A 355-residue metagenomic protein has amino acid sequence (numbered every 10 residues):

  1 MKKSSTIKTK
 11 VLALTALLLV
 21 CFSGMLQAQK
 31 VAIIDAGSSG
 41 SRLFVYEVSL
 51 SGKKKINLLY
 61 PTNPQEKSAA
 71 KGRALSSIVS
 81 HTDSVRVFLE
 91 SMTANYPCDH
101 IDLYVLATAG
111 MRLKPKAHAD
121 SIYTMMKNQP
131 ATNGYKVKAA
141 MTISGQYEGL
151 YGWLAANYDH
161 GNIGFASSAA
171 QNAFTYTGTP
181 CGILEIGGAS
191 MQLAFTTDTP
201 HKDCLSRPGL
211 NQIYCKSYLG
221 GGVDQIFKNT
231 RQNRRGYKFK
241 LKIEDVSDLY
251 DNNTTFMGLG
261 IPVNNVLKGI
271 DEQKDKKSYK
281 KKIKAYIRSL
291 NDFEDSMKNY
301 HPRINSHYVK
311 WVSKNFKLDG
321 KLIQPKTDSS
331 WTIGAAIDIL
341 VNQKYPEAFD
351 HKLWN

Functional and structural regions predicted by a protein language model:
K2-L14: Bacterial N-terminal signal peptides that target proteins for export
A13-S23: Bacterial N-terminal signal peptides
L26-A28: Boundary at the C-terminal end of the N-terminal hydrophobic targeting segment
K30-A36: Short, hydrophobic/glycine-enriched beta-strand segments
V31, V45, A69-D99, Y104 (+2 more regions): Helical "lid/coupling" subdomains associated with nucleotide-phosphate turnover
S39, A189: Conserved Rossmann-like nucleotide-cofactor binding loop
V48-K53: Short loop/turn segments immediately following beta-strands, especially the blade-tip and inter-blade linker loops
K54-P64, N133, L353: Long, low-complexity intrinsically disordered regions of secretory-pathway proteins
